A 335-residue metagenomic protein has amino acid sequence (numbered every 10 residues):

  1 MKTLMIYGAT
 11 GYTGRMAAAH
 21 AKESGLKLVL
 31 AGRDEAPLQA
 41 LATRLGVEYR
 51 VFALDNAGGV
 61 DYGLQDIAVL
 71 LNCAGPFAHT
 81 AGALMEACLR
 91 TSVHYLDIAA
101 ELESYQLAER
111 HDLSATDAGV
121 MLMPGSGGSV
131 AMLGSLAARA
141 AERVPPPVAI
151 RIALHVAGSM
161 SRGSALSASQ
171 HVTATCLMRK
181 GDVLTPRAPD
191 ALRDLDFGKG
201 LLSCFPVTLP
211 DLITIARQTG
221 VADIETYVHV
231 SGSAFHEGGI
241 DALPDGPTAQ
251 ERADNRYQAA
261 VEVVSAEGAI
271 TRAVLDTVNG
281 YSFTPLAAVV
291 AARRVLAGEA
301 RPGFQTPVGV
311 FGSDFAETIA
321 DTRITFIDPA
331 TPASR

Functional and structural regions predicted by a protein language model:
L4-S24: N-terminal Rossmann NAD(P)H-binding glycine-rich loop of SDR-like oxidoreductase domains
Y7, Y12, E142-R272: Active-site-lining helix/loop region of Rossmann-like oxidoreductase modules
A31-E35, A53-L54: N-terminal Rossmann-fold cofactor-binding loop
L45, L64-L70, T91: Short acidic/histidine-rich motifs immediately flanking catalytic phosphotransfer sites in two-component signaling
V51-I67, C73-H79: Conserved Rossmann-fold cofactor-binding substructure of NAD(P)-dependent oxidoreductases
M85-Y105: ADP-ribose/adenylate-binding Rossmann-like module
A99-V120: Rossmann-fold NAD(P)-binding glycine/threonine-rich loop
A234-R335: C-terminal active-site/capping subdomain that shapes the small-molecule cofactor and substrate pocket of enzyme
